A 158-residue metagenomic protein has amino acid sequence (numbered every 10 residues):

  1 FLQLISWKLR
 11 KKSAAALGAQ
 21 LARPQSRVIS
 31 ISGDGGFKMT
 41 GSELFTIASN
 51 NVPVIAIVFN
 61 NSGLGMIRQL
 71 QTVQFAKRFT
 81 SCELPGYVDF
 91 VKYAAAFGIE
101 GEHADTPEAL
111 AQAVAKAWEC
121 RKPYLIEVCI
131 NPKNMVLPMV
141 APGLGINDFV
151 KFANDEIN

Functional and structural regions predicted by a protein language model:
F1-N158: Thiamine diphosphate
